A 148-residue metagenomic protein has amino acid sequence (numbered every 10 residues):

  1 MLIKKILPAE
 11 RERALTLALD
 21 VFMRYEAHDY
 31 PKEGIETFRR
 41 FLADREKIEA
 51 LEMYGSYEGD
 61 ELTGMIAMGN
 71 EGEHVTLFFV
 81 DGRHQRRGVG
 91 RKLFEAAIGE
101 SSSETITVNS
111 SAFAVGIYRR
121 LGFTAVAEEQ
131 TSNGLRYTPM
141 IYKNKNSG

Functional and structural regions predicted by a protein language model:
M1-T16: A short beta-loop-alpha structural element at the N-terminal edge of CoA-dependent acyl/N-acetyltransferase catalytic
L15, L19-A43: Conserved GNAT-fold acetyl-CoA-binding loop/helix
L42-G55, H74: A short helix-loop-beta-strand connector motif used in the catalytic cores of GNAT acetyltransferases and, in some
E52-G64: Conserved beta-hairpin
E71-G82: Conserved acetyl-CoA binding element of GNAT-fold acetyltransferases
V80, R86-G99: Conserved acetyl-CoA-binding loop-helix of GNAT-fold acetyltransferases
R91, A112-R136: Conserved active-site alpha-helix within GNAT-family acetyltransferase domains
E100-F113: Conserved GNAT acetyl-CoA-binding A-motif
